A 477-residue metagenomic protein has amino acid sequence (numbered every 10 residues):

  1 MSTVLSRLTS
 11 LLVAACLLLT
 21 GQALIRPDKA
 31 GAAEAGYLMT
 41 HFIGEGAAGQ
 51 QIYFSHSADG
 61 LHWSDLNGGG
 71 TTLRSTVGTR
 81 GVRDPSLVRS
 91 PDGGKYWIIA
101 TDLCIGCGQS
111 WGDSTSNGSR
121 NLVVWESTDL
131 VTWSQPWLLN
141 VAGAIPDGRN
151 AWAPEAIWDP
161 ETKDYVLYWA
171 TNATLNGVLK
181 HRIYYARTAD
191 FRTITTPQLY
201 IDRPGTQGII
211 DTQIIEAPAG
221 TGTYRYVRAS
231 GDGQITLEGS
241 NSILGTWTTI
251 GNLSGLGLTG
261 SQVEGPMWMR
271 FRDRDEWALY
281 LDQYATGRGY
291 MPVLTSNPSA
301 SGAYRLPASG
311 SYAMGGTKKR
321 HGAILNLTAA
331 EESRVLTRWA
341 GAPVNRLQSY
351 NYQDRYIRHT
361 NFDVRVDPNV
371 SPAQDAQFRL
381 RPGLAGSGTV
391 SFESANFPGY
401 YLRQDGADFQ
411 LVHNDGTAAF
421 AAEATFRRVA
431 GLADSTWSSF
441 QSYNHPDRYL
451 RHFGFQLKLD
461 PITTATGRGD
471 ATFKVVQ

Functional and structural regions predicted by a protein language model:
M1-A30: Secretory targeting and sorting signals
G21, T360-R379, Q404-T425, H452-A471: Short, tandemly repeated low-complexity microdomains enriched for cysteine and small residues
G31-P343, E423-T425: Carbohydrate-active catalytic/glycan-binding domains of CAZyme proteins, especially the secreted or lumenal ectodomains
H41-Q50, D59, N351-R355, F362 (+4 more regions): Short polar catalytic/cofactor-binding loops
Y53, V166, Y184, R355 (+5 more regions): Short beta-strand segments
G81, N150, G208, Q262 (+8 more regions): Residues that act as N-cap/strand-start positions at coil-to-secondary-structure junctions
T223, A229, E332-D363, R379-D408 (+2 more regions): Extracellular glycan-recognition/adhesion modules and their associated mucin-like linkers
